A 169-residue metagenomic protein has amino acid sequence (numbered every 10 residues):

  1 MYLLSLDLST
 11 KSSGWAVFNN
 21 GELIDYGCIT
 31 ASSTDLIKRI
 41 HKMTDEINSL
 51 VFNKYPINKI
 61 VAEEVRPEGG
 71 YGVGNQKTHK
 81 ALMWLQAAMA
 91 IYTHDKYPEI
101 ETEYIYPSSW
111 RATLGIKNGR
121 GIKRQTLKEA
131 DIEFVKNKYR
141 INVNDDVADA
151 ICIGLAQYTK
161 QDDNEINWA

Functional and structural regions predicted by a protein language model:
M1-A169: Phosphate- and other anionic-substrate recognition elements at nucleic-acid/protein interfaces
